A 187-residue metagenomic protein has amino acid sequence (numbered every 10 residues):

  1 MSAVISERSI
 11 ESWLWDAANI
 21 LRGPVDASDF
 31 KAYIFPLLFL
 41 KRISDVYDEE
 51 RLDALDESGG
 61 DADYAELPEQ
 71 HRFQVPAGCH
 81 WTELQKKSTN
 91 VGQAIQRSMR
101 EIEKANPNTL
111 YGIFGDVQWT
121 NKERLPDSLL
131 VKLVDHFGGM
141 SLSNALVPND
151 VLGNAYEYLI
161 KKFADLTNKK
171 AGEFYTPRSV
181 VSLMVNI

Functional and structural regions predicted by a protein language model:
M1-I187: Non-catalytic, mostly N-terminal accessory regions of nucleic-acid modification and defense proteins
